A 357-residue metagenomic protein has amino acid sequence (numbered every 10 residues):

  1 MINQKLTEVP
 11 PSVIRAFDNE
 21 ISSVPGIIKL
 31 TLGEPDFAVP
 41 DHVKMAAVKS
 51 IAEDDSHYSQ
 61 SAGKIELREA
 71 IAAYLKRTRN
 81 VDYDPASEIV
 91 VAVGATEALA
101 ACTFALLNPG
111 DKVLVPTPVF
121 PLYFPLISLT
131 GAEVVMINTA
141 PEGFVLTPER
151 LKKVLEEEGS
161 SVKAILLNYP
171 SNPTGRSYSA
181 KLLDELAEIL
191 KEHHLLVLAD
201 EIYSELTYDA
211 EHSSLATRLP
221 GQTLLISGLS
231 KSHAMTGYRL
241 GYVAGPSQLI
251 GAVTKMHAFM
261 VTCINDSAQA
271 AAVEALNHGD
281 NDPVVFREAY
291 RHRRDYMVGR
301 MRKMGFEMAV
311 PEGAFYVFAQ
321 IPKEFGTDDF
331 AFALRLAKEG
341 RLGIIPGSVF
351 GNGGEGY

Functional and structural regions predicted by a protein language model:
I2-P10, R15, E20-V24, I28 (+3 more regions): PLP-dependent class I/II
F17, I51-S61, I65-A72, T78-R79: N-terminal Rossmann-like NAD(P)+-binding subdomain of aldehyde/semialdehyde dehydrogenases
L32-P35, S61-G63: Acidic/polar N-terminal loop/beta-strand segments that form early-domain functional surfaces
